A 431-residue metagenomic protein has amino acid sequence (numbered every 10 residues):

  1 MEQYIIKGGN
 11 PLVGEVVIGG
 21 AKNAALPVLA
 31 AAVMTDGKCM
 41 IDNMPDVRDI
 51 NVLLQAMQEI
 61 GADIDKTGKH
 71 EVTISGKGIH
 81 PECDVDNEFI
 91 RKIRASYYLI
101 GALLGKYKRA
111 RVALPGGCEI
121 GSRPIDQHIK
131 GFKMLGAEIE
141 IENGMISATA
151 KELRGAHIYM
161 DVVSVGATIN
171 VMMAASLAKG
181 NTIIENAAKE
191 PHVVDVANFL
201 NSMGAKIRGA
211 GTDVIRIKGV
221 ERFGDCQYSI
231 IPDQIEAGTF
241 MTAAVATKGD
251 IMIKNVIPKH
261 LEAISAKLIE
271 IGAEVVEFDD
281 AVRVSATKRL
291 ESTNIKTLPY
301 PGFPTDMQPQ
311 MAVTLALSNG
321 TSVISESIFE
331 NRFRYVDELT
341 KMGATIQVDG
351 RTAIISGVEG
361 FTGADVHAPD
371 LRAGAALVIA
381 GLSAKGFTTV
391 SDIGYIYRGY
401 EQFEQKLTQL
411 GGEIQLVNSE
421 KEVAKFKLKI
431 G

Functional and structural regions predicted by a protein language model:
M1-G431: Short, structured segments at the rim of ligand-binding sites
